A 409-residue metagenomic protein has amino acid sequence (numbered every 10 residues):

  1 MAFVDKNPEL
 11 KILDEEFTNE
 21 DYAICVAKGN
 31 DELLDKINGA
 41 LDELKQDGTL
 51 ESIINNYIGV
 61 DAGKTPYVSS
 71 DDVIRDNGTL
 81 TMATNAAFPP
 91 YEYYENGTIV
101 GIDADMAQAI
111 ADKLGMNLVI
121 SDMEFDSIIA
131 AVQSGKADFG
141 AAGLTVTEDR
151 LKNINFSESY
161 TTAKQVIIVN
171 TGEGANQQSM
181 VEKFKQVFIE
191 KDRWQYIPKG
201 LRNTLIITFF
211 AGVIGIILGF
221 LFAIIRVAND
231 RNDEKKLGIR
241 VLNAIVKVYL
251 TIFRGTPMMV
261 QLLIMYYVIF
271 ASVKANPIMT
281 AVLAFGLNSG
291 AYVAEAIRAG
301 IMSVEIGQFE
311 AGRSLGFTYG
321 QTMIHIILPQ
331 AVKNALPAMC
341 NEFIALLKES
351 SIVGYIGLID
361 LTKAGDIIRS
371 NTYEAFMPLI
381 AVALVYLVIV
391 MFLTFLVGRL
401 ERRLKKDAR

Functional and structural regions predicted by a protein language model:
M1-V4, L34, N38-L41, L50-I54 (+9 more regions): Extracytoplasmic/secreted envelope proteins and their assembly/folding machinery, especially bacterial periplasmic
N7-T18, K28, Q108, N117-G174: Acidic, polar ligand-binding/catalytic clefts
T18-G63, D105-K113, I168-E182, K199 (+1 more regions): Extended ligand-binding regions for polar small-molecule ligands
D21-A23, P90-Y94, R150-L151: A short acidic, helix-capping loop that chelates divalent metal ions and anchors anionic groups
A23, T79-T81, V166: Residues that mark the start of a beta-strand
S52, N77-G143, A244: Extracytoplasmic small-molecule ligand-binding "clamshell" domains of the periplasmic binding protein/Venus flytrap
Y57-M82: Disordered inhibitory propeptide/activation segment of secreted metzincin zinc metalloprotease zymogens, centered on
Q177-R409: Transmembrane alpha-helices and adjacent helix-loop boundaries
